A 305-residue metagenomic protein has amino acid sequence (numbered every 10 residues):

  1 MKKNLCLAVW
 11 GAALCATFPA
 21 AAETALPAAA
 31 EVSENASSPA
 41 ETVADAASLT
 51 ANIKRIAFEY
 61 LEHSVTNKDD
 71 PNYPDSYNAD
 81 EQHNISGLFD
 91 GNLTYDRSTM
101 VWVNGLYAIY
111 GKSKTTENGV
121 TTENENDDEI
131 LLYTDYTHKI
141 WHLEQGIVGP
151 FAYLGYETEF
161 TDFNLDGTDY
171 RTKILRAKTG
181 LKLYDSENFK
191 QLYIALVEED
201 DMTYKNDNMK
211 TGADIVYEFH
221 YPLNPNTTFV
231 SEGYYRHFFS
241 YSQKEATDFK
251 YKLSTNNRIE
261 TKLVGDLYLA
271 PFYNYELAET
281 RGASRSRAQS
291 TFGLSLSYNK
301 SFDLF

Functional and structural regions predicted by a protein language model:
M1-T50, D303-F305: Cleavable N-terminal export/targeting peptides
P39-T50, T94-V103, K139-G149, Y184-L192 (+3 more regions): Short loop/turn motifs that connect adjacent beta-strands in outer-membrane beta-barrel proteins
A47-F58, W102-L106, L132, G146-L154 (+6 more regions): Transmembrane beta-strands of outer-membrane beta-barrel proteins
R55-T66, R97, A108-K114, L154-D162 (+4 more regions): Transmembrane beta-strands of outer-membrane beta-barrel pores
E59-S86, T116-T122: Surface-exposed strand-loop-strand hairpins of Gram-negative outer-membrane beta-barrel proteins
G87-Y95, L132-H138, Y156, A177-D185 (+6 more regions): Residues on the lipid-exposed face of transmembrane beta-strands in outer-membrane beta-barrel proteins
K114-D214: Outer-membrane pore/translocation modules
A246-F305: Predominantly the C-terminal beta-signal and adjacent terminal strand-loop region of outer-membrane beta-barrel
